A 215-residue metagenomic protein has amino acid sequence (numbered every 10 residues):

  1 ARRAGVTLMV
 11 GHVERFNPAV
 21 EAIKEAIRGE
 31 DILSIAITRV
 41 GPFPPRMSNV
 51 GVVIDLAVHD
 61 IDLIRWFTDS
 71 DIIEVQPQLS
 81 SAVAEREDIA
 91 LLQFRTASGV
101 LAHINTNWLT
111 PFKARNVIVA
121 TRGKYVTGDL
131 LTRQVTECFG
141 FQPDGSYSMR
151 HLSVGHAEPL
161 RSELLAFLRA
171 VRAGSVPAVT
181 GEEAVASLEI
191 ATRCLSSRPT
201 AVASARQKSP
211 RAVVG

Functional and structural regions predicted by a protein language model:
A1-A4, E25-G29, V52-I54, L92-Q93 (+1 more regions): Short, hinge-like loop/turn segments at secondary-structure boundaries
A1-R46: A contiguous active-site-proximal alpha/beta segment in oxidoreductase catalytic domains
G11-P18, G41-I72, E183-A184: Mid-domain beta-loop-alpha active-site segment that forms a flexible, acidic cofactor/metal-binding surface
H12-E14, D31, T38-G41, S81 (+5 more regions): Short, flexible active-site-adjacent loop segments at beta-strand->alpha-helix junctions, enriched in small/polar
M47, G145-H151: Short glycine/proline- and acidic residue-enriched helix-loop micro-motifs that form flexible lids or anion-recognition
I61-Q134, R161-G174, P210-G215: Contiguous beta-strand/loop segments that form the cofactor/metal-binding neighborhood of enzyme cores
H151-L165, V179: Active-site loop of classical SDR/Rossmann-like NAD(P)-dependent oxidoreductases, centered on the catalytic Tyr-X3-Lys
L168-G215: C-terminal helix-rich "cap/oligomerization" subdomain common to oxidoreductases
